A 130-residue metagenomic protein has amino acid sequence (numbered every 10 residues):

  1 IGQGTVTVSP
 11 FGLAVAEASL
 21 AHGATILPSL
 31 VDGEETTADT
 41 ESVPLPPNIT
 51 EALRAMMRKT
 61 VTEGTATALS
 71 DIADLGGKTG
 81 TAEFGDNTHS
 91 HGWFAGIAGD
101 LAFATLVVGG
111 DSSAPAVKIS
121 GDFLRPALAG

Functional and structural regions predicted by a protein language model:
I1-T5, A24, T65, G77-T81 (+1 more regions): Gly/Ser/Thr-rich helix-start
Q3, D100-G109: Short, well-ordered beta-strand elements
V6, T60, T81-F84, G109-S112: Solvent-exposed loop/turn segments at secondary-structure junctions within structured extracellular/periplasmic domains
S9-L13, I49, G99, A116-S120: Catalytic-loop motifs flanking and including active-site residues across diverse enzymes
F11-D74, V107, A129-G130: Conserved active-site-proximal loop/helix segments of enzymes involved in bacterial cell-wall and related
A16, L53, K78-G80, A95 (+2 more regions): Residue-level preference for non-acidic, small/hydrophobic
L69-I97: Short, Gly/Ser/Thr-enriched beta-strand-loop segments that form substrate-interacting elements of hydrolase/peptidase
A114-G130: Periplasmic/cell-envelope proteins involved in peptidoglycan metabolism and beta-lactam response
